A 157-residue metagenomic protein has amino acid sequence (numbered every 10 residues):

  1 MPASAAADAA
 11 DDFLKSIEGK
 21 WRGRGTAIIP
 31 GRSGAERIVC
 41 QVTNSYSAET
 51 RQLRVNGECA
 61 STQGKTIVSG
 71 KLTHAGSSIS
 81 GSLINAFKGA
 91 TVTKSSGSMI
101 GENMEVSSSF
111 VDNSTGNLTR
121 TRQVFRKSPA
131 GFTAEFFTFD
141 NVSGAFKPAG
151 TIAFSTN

Functional and structural regions predicted by a protein language model:
M1-A5: C-terminal segment of classical bacterial N-terminal signal peptides
A7-R22, A48, R126: N-terminal helix-cap/turn-to-beta initiation motif at the start of protein domains
G25, R54-A60, G81-A86, V106-N113 (+1 more regions): Short beta-strand segments that buttress and anchor functional surface loops
A27-G34, S114, F139-G144: Flexible, membrane-facing loop/turn or short amphipathic-helix motifs that contact lipid bilayers or gate lipid-binding
P30-A60: N-terminal, post-signal-peptide region of Sec/Tat-exported proteins
R37-Q41, G64-S69, G89-K94, N117-R122 (+1 more regions): Short, surface-exposed coil-to-beta transition loops
A48, G57-G101: Predominantly extracellular/secreted and cell-surface proteins with exposed, flexible low-complexity segments
S98, T119-N157: Edge beta-strand at a domain terminus
